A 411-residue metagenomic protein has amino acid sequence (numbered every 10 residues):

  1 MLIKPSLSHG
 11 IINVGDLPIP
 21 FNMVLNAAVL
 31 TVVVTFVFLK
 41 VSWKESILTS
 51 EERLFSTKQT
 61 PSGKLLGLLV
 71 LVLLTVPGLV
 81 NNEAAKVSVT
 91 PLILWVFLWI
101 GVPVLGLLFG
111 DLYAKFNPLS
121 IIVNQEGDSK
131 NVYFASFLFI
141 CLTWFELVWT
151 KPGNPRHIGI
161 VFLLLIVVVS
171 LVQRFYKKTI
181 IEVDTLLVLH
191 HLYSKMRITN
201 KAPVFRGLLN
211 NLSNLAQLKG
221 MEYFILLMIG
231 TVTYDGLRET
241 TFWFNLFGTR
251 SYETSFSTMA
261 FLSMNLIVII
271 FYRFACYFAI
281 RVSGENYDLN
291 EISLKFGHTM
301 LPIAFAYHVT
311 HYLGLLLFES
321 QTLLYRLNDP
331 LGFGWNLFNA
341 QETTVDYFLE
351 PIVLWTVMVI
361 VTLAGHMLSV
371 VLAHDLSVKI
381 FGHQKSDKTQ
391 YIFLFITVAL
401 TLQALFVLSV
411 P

Functional and structural regions predicted by a protein language model:
L2-G10, L79-N82, T233-F247, L316-P330: Membrane-helix interface motif
L2-G207, N214-G220, Y234-D235, M367: Transmembrane-helix bundle segments that line or gate the permeation/cavity pathway in multi-pass membrane proteins
H9, V14, E126, R197-L208 (+2 more regions): Interfacial loop/helix-cap signal at membrane boundaries in integral membrane proteins
L98-V104, E222-D235, T299-T322, V398-L402: Hydrophobic alpha-helical membrane-insertion segments
I198-I269: Membrane-embedded hairpin module used as a gating/binding unit in multi-pass transport and secretion proteins
R238-L324: Long, well-ordered mid-to-C-terminal structural blocks that present hydrophobic/aromatic surfaces
M300-H308, L315-H374: Hydrophobic alpha-helical transmembrane segments and adjacent short intramembrane/lumenal linkers of inner/organellar
D387-P411: Final/C-terminal transmembrane alpha-helix of multipass membrane proteins
